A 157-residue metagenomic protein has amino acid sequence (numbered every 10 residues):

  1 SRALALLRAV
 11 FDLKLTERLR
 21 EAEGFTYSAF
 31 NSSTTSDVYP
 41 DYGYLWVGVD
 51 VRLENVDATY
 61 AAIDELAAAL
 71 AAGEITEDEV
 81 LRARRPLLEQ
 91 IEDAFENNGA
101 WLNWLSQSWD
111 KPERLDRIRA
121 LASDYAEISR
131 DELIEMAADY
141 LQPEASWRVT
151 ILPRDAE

Functional and structural regions predicted by a protein language model:
S1-K14: His/Glu-based metal-binding/catalytic segments typifying zinc-dependent metallopeptidases
A5, L133, R148: Short, conserved catalytic/metal-binding micro-motifs enriched in Asp/Glu and His
L6, A83-P86, M136: Amphipathic alpha-helical interaction/coupling elements
E17: Carboxylate-rich, divalent-cation-coordinating active-site regions
R20-E127, E144-P153: M16 family metallopeptidases and their MPP-like homologs
R130-A138: Low-complexity, intrinsically disordered Gly/Pro/Thr-rich segments
